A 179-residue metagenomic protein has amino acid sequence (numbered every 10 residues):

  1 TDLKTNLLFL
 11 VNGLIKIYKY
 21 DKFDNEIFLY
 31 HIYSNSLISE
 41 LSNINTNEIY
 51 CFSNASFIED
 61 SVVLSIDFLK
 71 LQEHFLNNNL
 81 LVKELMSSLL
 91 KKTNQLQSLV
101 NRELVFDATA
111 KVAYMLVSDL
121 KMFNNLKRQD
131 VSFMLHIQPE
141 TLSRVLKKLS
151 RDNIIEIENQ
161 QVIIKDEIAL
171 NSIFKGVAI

Functional and structural regions predicted by a protein language model:
T1-D2, D21, I32-S36: Conserved short histidine dyad/triad with adjacent acidic residue
T1-N12: Regulatory nucleotide-sensing modules
I17-D24: Cytochrome P450 core scaffold surrounding the K-helix E-X-X-R motif and the conserved "meander" helix-loop region
F28-M86: Cyclic-nucleotide recognition modules
I58, L76-P139: Polybasic "coupling" helices that flank or enter modular domains
F106, M115-I179: Phosphate-/nucleic-acid-contacting segments
